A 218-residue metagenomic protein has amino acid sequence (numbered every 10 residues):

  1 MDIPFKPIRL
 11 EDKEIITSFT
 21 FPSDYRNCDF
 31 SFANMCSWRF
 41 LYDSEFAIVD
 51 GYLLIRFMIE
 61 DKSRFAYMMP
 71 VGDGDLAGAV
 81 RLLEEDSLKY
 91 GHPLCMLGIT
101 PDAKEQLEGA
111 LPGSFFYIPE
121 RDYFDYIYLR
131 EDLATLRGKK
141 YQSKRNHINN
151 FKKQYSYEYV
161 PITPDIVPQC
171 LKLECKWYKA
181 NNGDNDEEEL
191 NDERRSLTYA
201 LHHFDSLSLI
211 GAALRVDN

Functional and structural regions predicted by a protein language model:
D2-D50, D186-E189, E193-R195: Amide-forming acyltransferase catalytic core, primarily the GNAT-like/NAT-type and related acyltransferase folds
S18, D29-D102, R215-N218: Conserved donor-binding loop and adjoining core beta-sheet/short helix segment in diverse acyl/aminoacyl transferases
P22-S23, Y90, Q154-Y155, L207: Structured helix-beta-strand junction loops
V80-R81, G109-G113: Short acidic (Asp/Glu) patches
H92-A110, R121-F124: Short, glycine/charge-rich beta-strand/loop segments that flank catalytic centers and engage negatively charged groups
P93-I99, I127, Y159-T163, A213-L214: A structural signal for short, well-ordered beta-strand segments and their strand-loop junctions that often border
P112-E188: Acyltransferase donor/substrate-recognition loop-hinge adjacent to the catalytic core
D165, Q169-D217: Short, conserved active-site entrance elements at the starts or edges of catalytic domains
